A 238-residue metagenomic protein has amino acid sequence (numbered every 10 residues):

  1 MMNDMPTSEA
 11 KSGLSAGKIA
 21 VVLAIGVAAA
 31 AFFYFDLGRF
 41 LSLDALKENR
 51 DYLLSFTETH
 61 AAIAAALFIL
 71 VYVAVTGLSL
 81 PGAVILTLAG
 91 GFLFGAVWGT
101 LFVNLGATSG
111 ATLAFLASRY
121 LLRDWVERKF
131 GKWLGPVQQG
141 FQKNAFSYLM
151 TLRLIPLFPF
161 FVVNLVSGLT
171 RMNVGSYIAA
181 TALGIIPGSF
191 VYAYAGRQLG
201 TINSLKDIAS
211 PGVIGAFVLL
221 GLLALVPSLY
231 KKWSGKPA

Functional and structural regions predicted by a protein language model:
N3-S12, A31-F68, N104, T108-N164 (+4 more regions): Membrane-interfacial helix-loop-helix
A10-V22: N-terminal membrane topogenic signal
V22-D36, I178-I186: Alpha-helical transmembrane segments of integral membrane proteins, especially early/N-terminal helices
I25-A29, V75, G110, A114 (+3 more regions): Alpha-helical transmembrane segments of multipass membrane proteins
Y72-L101, S109, L157-N164, G175 (+1 more regions): Transmembrane helix boundary and interhelical junction motifs in multipass membrane proteins
Y72-V73, Y148-R153, T181, L220: Residue-level signature of transmembrane alpha-helical cores of multipass secondary-active transporters and flippases
S189-I202: Transmembrane alpha-helical segments of integral membrane proteins
